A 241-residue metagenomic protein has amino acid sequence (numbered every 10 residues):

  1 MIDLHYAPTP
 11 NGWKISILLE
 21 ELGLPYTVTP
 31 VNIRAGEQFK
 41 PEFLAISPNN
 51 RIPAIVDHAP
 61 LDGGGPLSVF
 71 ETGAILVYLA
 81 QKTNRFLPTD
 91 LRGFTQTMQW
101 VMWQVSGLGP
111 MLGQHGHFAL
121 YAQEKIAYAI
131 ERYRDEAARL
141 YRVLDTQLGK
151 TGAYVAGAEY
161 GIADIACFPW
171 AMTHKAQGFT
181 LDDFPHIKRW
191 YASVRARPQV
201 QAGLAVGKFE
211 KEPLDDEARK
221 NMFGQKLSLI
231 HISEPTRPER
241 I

Functional and structural regions predicted by a protein language model:
M1-E131, D135, S233: GST-like domain detector, emphasizing the conserved glutathione-binding G-site in the N-terminal thioredoxin-like
G36, Y191, K211-E212: Generic structural signal for helix capping and beta-alpha/helix-loop junctions
A74, P198-Q199: Alpha-helix/helix-capping structural signal
W100, Q104-P198: GST-like fold's C-terminal all-alpha helical module
K125-I126, K208-L227: Carbohydrate-binding/catalytic loop surfaces
A202, V206-G207: Exported/periplasmic ABC-transporter solute-binding proteins
I230-I241: Single conserved hydrophobic/aromatic residue that forms the stacking wall/gate of nucleotide- or nucleobase-binding
